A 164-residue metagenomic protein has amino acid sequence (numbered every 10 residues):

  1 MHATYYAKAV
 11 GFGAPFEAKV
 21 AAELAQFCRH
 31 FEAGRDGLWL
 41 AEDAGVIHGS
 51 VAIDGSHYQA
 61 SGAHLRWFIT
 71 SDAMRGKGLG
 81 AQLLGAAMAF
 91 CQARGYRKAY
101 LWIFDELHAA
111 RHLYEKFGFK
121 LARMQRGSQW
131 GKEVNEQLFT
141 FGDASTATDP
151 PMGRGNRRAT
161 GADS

Functional and structural regions predicted by a protein language model:
A3-R29: Conserved GNAT-fold acetyl-CoA-binding loop/helix
Y5-K8, F90, R94: Short alpha-helical functional segments enriched in proximate histidine and acidic residues
F27-L40, H64: A short helix-loop-beta-strand connector motif used in the catalytic cores of GNAT acetyltransferases and, in some
A33, A44-V46, Y58-A60, A144: Short strand-connecting beta-turns/loops that link adjacent beta-strands
L40, V46-G55, G62-H64, I69: Conserved beta-strand in the GNAT
G55-R66, R75, R94-R97, G131: A conserved beta-turn-beta hairpin within the catalytic core of GNAT-like acetyltransferases that forms part
W67-T70, G76-A89, H112-K116: Conserved acetyl-CoA-binding loop-helix of GNAT-fold acetyltransferases
R97-S164: C-terminal "cap" of GNAT-fold acetyltransferases
